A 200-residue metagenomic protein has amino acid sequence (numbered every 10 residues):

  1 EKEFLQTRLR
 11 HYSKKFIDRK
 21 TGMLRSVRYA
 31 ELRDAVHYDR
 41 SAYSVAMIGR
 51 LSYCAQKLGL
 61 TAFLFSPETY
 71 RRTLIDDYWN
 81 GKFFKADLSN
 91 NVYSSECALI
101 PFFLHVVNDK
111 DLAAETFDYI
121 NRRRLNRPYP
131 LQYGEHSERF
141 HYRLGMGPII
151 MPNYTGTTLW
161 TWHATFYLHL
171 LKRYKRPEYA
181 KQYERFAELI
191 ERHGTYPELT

Functional and structural regions predicted by a protein language model:
E1, S41-Q56, Y93-V106, A113 (+1 more regions): Well-ordered alpha-helical segments within folded domains of soluble proteins
K2-Q6: Short secondary-structure capping/junction motifs at helix and strand boundaries
T7-D39, E68-L159, E184-T200: Extended glycan-interaction surfaces of carbohydrate-active proteins
V45-T73: Active-site neighborhood of glycoside hydrolase catalytic domains
L58-G59, F140-L144, Y167: Alpha-helical solenoid repeat scaffolds
G59-A62, Y174, E178: Long alpha-helical scaffolds in large eukaryotic adaptor/regulatory proteins, encompassing alpha-solenoid repeat systems
